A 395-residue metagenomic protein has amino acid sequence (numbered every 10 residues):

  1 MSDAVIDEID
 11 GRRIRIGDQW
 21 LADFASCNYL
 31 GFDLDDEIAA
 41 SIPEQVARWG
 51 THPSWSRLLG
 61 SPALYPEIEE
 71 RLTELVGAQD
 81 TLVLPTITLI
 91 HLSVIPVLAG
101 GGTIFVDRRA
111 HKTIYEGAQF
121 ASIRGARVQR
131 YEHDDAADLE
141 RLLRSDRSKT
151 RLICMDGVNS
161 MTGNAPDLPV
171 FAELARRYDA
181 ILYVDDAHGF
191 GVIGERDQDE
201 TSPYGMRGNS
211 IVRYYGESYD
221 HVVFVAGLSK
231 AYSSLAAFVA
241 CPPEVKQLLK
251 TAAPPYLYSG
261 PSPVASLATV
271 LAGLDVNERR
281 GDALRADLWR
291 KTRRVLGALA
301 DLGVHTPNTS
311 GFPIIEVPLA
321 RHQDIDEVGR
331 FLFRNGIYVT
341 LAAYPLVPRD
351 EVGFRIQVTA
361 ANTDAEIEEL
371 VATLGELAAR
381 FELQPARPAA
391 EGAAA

Functional and structural regions predicted by a protein language model:
M1-T51, A180: N-terminal "arm"/small-domain region of PLP-dependent enzymes with the aminotransferase-like
D36, A40-E44, R48, E70 (+3 more regions): PLP-dependent enzyme catalytic core of the Aspartate aminotransferase-like
A40-T86: Conserved N-terminal alpha-helix of the aminotransferase class I/II PLP-enzyme fold
V94-K112: Conserved PLP-anchoring active-site segment centered on the Schiff-base-forming lysine
Q129-V184: Active-site phosphate-binding strand-loop segment of PLP-dependent enzymes
Y178-I181, G194-L302, P307-T309, Q323: Active-site C-terminal subdomain of aminotransferase-like
D282-L296, A300-G336, L346, D350 (+2 more regions): Conserved PLP-binding catalytic core of the aspartate aminotransferase-like
